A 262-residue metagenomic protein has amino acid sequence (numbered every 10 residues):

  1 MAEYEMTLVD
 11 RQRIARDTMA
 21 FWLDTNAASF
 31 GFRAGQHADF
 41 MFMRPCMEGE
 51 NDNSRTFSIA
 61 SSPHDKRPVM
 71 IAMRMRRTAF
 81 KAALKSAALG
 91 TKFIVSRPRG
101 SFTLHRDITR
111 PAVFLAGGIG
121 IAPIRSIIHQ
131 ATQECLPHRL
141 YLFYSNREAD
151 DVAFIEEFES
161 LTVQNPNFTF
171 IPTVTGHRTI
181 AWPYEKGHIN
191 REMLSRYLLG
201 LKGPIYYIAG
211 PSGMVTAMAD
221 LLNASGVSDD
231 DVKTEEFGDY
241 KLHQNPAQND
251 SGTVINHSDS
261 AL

Functional and structural regions predicted by a protein language model:
A2, R67, T78-L262: FNR/FR-type flavoprotein reductase catalytic core
A2-T91, N146-E148, V174-H177: Ferredoxin-reductase
